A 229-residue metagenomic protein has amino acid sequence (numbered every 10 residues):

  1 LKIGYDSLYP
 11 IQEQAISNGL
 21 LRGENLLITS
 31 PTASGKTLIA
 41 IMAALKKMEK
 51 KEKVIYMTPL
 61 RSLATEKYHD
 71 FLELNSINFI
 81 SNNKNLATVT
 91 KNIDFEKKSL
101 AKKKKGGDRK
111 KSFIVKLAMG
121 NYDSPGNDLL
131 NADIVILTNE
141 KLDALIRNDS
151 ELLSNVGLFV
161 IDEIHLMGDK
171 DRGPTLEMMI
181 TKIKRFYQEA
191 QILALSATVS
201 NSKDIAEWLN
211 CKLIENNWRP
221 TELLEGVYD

Functional and structural regions predicted by a protein language model:
L1-I3: Conserved adenine-nucleotide phosphate-binding loops and their immediately adjacent elements
Y5-F186, A190-T198, S202, A206-L209 (+2 more regions): Conserved P-loop/Walker A NTP-binding site and adjacent catalytic elements of P-loop NTPases
